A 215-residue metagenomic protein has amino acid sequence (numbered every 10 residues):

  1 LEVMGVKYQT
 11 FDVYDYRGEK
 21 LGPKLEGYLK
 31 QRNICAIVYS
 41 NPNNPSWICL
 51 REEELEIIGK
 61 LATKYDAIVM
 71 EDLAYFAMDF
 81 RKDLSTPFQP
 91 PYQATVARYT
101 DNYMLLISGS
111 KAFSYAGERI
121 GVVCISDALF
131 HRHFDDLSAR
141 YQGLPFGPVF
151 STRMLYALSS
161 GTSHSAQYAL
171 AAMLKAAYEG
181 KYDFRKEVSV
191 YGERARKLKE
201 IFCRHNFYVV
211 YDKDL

Functional and structural regions predicted by a protein language model:
L1-L215: PLP-dependent class I/II
